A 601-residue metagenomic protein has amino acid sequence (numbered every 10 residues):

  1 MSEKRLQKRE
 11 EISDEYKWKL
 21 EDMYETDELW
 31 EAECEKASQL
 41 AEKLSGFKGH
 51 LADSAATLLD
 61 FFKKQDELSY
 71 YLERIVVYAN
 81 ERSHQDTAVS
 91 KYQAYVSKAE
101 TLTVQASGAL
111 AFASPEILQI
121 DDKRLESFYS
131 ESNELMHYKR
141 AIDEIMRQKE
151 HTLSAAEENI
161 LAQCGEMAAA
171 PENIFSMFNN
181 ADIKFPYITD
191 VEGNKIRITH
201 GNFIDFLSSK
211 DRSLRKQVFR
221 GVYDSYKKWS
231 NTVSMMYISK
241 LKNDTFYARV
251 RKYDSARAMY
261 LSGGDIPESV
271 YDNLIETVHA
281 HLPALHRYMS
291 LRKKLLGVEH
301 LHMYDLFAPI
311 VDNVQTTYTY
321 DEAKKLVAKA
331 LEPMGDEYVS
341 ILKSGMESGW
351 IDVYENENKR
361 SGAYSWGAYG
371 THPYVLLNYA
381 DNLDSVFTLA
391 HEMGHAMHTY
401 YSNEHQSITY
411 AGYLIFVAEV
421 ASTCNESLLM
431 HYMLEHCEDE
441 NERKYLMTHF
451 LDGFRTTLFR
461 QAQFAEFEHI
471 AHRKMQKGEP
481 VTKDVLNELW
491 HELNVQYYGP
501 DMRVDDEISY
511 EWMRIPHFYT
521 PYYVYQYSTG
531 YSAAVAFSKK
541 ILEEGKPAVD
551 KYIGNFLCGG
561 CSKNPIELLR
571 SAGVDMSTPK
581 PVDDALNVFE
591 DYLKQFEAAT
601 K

Functional and structural regions predicted by a protein language model:
M1-N313, A599-K601: A well-structured
E11-I12, E25, A113, I117-I120 (+12 more regions): C-terminal, non-catalytic "cap/extension" segments appended to globular domains
L295-P333, V339, Y374, H398 (+4 more regions): Long, K/E/R/D-enriched contiguous segments that form extended
N313-Y318, I351-T371: Catalytic zinc-binding patch centered on the HExxH motif and its immediate surroundings that defines zinc-dependent
T316-Y318, G370-A390: Short pre-active-site segment immediately N-terminal to the catalytic Zn-binding motif
K329-S340, W366, H395, T399-S407 (+2 more regions): Conserved helix-loop functional segments at active or binding sites
Y374-N378, H405-I415, K444-G453, H472-K474: Short beta-alpha connecting loops at secondary-structure transitions that line or flank enzyme active sites
T388, T399-T423: Post-HEXXH active-site segment of zinc metalloproteases
